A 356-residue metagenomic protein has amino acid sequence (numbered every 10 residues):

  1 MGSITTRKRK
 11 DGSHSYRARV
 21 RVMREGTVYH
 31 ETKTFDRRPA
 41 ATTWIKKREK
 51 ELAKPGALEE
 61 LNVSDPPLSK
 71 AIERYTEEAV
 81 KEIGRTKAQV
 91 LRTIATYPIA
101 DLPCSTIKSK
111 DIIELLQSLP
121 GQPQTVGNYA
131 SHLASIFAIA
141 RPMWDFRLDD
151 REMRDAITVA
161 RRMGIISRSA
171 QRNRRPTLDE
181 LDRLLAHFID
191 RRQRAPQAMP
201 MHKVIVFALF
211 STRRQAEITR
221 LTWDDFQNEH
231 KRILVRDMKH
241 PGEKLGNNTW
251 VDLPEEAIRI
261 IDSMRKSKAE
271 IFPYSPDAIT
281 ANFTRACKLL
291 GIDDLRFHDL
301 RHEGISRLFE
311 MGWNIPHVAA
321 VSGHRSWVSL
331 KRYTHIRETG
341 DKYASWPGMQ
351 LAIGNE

Functional and structural regions predicted by a protein language model:
M1-D36, Q124-G127, S135: Short, Arg/Lys-rich segments that mark the N-terminal edge of DNA/RNA- and chromatin-recognition modules
K10, R154-D155, R161, E180 (+1 more regions): Conserved tyrosine-mediated DNA breakage-rejoining catalytic core shared by Y-recombinases
G12, G127-S131, P142, F146-Q215 (+3 more regions): Basic, Lys/Arg- and aromatic-enriched nucleic-acid-binding interface segment
E31, S105, R161-H187, P241-E255 (+1 more regions): DNA breakage-rejoining catalytic core of tyrosine-based enzymes
K50-K54, S69-T125, I136-P142, G164: Basic/aromatic-enriched alpha-helical hairpins
R175, D237-G242, I258, D277 (+2 more regions): Catalytic-site neighborhood detector that most strongly recognizes the C-terminal catalytic loop/helix of tyrosine
L181, D252-D293: Active-site/catalytic core of tyrosine-dependent DNA strand-transfer enzymes
E217-T219, L295-R296, I305, G312-G323: Active-site-proximal segment of tyrosine recombinases
